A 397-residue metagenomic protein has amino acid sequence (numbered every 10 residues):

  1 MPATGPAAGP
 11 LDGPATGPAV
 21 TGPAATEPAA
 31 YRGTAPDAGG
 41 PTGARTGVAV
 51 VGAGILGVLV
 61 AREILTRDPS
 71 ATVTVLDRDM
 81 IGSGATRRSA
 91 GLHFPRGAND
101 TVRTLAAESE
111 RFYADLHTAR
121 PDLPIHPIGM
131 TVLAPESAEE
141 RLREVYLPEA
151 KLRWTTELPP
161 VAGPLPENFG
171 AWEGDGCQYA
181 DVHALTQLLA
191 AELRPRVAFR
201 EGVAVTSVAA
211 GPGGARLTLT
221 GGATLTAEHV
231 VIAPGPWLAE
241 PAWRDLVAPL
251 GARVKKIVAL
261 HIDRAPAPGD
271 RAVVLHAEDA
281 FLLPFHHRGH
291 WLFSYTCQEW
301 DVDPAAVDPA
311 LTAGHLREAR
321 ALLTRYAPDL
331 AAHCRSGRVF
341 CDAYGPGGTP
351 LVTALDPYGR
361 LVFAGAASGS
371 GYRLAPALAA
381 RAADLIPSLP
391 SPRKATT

Functional and structural regions predicted by a protein language model:
G40-L56: Beta1/beta-strand and adjacent pyrophosphate-binding region of the FAD-binding site in flavoprotein oxidoreductases
G43, D122-V132, T156-A191, V302 (+2 more regions): Helix-loop-beta segment of a Rossmann-like dinucleotide-binding subdomain
A49-V51, T224-W237, A379: Short hydrophobic core segments
R62-E63, G91-H93, L123-I125, P234-P357: Active-site substrate-recognition segment that forms the wall of the catalytic cavity or substrate channel
L65-T86: Glycine-rich FAD pyrophosphate-binding loop
A90-G170, D279-F281: Dinucleotide-binding Rossmann-like beta1-alpha1 core, especially the glycine-rich loop that anchors the ADP
W172-G221: Helical element adjacent to the flavin cofactor pocket in flavoenzyme catalytic cores
D329-T397: C-terminal catalytic lobe of FAD-dependent flavoproteins
